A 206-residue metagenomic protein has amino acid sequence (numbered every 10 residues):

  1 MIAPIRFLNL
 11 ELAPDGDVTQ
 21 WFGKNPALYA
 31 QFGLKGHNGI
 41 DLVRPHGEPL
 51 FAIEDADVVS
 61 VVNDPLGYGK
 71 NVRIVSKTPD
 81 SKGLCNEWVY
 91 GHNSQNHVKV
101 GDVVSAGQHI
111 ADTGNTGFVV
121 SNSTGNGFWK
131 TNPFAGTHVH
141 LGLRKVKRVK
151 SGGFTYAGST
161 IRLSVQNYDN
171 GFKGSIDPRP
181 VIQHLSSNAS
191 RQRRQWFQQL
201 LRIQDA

Functional and structural regions predicted by a protein language model:
M1-K70, K77-K82, S105-A106, V119 (+1 more regions): Surface-exposed, glycine-biased beta-strand/turn segments
Q20, S60, H92-Q95, D112-N115 (+1 more regions): A residue-level detector for short acidic-glycine micro-motifs
P45, K77, N93, F128-W129: Short strand-loop junctions, especially beta-strand C-caps/beta-turns that link beta-sheets to coils or alpha-helices
P49-L50, S94-D102: Short, surface-exposed secondary-structure edge patches
V72-V75, D102-R193: Conserved, short, structured surface segments that act as functional micro-motifs
K82-H92: A short macromolecule-binding patch
G91-H97, V181-Q183: A short, sequence-level motif marking secondary-structure junctions
